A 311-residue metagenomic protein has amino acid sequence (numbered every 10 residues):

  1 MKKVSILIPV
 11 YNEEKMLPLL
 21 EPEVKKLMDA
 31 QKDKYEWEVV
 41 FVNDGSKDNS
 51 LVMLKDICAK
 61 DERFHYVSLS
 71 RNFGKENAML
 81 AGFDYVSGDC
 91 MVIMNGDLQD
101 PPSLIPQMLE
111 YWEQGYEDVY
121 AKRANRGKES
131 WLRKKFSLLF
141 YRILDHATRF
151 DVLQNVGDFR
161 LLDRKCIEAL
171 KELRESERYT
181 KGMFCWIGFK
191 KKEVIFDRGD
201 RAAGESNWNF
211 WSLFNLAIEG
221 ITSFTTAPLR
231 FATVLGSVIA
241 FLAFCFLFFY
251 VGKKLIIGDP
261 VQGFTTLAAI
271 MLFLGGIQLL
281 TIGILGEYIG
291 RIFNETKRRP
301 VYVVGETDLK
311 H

Functional and structural regions predicted by a protein language model:
M1-K128: Structured catalytic core of nucleotide-sugar glycosyltransferases
P9, L69-R71, R160, T233 (+2 more regions): Short conserved micro-motifs on helix faces and helix-strand junctions that flank and scaffold key functional residues
N12, K26, A30, D56 (+9 more regions): Conserved amphipathic alpha-helical interaction elements at protein-protein interfaces in regulatory, energy-coupling
L20-E23, L27, M53, M108 (+6 more regions): A ubiquitous structural signal for well-ordered alpha-helices
I57, Y85, Y111, H146 (+3 more regions): Conserved catalytic core of Hanks-type protein kinase domains
V67-R71, K75-Y85, P101-M183, G199-I218: Acceptor/aglycone-binding surface of glycosyltransferases and processive sugar-polymer synthases
R142, Y179-H311: Hydrophobic helical membrane-anchoring modules
